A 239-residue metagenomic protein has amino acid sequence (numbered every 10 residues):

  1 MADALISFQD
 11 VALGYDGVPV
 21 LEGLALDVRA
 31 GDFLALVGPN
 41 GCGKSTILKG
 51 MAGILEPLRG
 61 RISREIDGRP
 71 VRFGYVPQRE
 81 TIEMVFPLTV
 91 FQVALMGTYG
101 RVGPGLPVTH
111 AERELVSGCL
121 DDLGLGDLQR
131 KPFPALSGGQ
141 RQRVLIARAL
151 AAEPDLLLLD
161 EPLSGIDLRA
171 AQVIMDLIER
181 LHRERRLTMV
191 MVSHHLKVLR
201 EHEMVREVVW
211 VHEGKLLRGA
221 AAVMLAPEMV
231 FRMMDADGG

Functional and structural regions predicted by a protein language model:
A52: Helix-to-loop junction immediately C-terminal to a conserved catalytic motif
P57-F73: Conserved ABC transporter NBD signature motif
T109-L128: Conserved ABC ATPase "signature" region
P132-L136, Q140: Conserved ABC ATPase signature
E153: Conserved catalytic motifs of ABC-family nucleotide-binding domains
L157-E161: Catalytic Walker B motif of ABC-type/P-loop ATPase nucleotide-binding domains
V211-G238: Conserved beta-strand-loop-alpha-helix hinge in the C-terminal portion of ABC ATPase nucleotide-binding domains
